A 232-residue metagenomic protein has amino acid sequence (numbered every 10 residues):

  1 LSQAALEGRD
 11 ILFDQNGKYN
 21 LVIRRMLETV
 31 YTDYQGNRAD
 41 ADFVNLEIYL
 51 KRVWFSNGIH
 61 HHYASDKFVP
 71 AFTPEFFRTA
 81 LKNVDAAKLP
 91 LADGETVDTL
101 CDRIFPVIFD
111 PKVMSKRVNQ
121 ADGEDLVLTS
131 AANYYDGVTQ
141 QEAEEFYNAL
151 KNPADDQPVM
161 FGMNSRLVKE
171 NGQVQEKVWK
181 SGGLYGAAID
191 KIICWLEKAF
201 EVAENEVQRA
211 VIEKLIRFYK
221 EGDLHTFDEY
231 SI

Functional and structural regions predicted by a protein language model:
L1-M163, L167-K177, G183-E201: N-terminal helix-rich structural modules
I192, Q208-I216: Segments forming glycine/polar-rich beta-alpha architectures that bind adenosine-containing cofactors
D223-T226: Glycine- and small hydrophobic-enriched segments that form the cores of compact globular domains
Y230-I232: Active-site-proximal, well-structured secondary-structure segments within enzyme catalytic domains
